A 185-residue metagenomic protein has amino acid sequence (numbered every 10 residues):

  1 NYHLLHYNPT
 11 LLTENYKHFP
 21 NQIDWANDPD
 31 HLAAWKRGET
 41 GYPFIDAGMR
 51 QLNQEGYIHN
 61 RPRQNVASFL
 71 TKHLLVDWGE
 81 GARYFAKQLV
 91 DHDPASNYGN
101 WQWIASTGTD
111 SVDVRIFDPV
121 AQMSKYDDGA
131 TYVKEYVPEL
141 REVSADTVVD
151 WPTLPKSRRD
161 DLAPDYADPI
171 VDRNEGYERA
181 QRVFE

Functional and structural regions predicted by a protein language model:
N1-E185: C-terminal catalytic domain of photolyase/cryptochrome flavoproteins, centering on the FAD-binding pocket
